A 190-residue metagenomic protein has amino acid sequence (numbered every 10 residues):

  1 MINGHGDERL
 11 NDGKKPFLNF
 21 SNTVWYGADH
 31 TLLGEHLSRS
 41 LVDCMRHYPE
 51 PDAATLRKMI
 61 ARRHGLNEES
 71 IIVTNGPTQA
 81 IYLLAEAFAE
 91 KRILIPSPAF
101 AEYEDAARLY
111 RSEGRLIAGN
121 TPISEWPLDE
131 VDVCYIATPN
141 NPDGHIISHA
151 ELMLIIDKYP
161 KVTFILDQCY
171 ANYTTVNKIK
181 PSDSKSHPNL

Functional and structural regions predicted by a protein language model:
M1-H47, D129-E130: N-terminal "arm"/small-domain region of PLP-dependent enzymes with the aminotransferase-like
T23-Y26, P77, F100, T138-D143 (+1 more regions): Short glycine-rich anion-binding loops that position phosphate/pyrophosphate groups of nucleotides and phosphorylated
A61-L83: Short loop-beta-helix segment that forms the pyridoxal 5′-phosphate
N67-I71, Q168, N189: Short acidic capping loops at alpha-helix termini that bridge into adjacent secondary structure
A85-R108, E113-R115, P122: Conserved PLP-anchoring active-site segment centered on the Schiff-base-forming lysine
G119-N177: Active-site phosphate-binding strand-loop segment of PLP-dependent enzymes
N177-L190: Conserved active-site segment immediately N-terminal to the catalytic lysine that forms the internal aldimine
